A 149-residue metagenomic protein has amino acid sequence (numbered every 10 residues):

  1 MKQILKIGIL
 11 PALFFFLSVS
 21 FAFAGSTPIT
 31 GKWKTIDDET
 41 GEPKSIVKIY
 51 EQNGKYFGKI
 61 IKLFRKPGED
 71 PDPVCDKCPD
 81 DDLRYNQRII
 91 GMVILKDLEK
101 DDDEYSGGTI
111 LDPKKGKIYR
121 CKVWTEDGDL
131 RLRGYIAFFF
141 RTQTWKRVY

Functional and structural regions predicted by a protein language model:
M1-A12: Bacterial N-terminal signal peptides that target proteins for export
L17-V19: N-terminal signal peptide c-region/cleavage motif recognized by signal peptidases
F21-T30, F140: N-terminal helix-cap/turn-to-beta initiation motif at the start of protein domains
S26-K32, D101-G108, G128-R131: Short, hydrophobic/aromatic-rich segments at coil-to-beta transitions
K32-F57, F64-K77, D82-D101: Short, solvent-exposed loop/hinge segments that bridge or flank secondary-structure elements
Y50-K55, L98-E104, W124-G128, R147-Y149: A short, structured loop/turn motif at beta-sheet edges
L95, K100, Y105-I118, V123-W124: Short, conserved turn/kink motifs that form compact alpha/beta structural patches or helix kinks used as
D112-P113, R120-V123, D129-T142: Short, exposed beta-strand-loop hairpins at the edges of beta-sheets in extracellular/periplasmic proteins
